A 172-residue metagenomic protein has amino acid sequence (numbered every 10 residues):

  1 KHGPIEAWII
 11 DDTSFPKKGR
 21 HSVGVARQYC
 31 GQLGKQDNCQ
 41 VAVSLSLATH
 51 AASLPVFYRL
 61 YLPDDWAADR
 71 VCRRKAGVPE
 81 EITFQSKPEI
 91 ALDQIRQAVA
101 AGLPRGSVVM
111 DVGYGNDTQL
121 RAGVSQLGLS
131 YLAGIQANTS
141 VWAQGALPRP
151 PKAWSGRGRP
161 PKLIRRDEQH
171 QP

Functional and structural regions predicted by a protein language model:
K1-D64, R74: Active-site-proximal, Lys/Arg-enriched surface segment that forms a nucleic-acid-binding/basic interface patch
R70-P172: An internal, acidic/charged active-site-proximal segment that coordinates divalent cations and/or engages
